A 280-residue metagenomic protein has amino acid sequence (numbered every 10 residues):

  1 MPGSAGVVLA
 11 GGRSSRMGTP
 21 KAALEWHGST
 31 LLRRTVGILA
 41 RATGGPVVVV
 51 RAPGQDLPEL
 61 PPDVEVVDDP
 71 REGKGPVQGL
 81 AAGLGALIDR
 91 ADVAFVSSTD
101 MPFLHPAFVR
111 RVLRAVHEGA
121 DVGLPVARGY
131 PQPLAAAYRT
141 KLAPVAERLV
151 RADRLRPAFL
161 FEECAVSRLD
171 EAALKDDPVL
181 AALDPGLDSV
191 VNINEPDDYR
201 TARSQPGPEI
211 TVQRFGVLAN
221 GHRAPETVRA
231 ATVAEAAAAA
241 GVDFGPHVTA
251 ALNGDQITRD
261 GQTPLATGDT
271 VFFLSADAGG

Functional and structural regions predicted by a protein language model:
M1-R154, E162-L187, S275, G279: Nucleotide and nucleotide-moiety/phosphate-recognizing core
A23, V190, T227: Short aromatic/hydrophobic contact patches that present stacked aromatics for nucleic-acid/ligand binding
V64, V166, V191, I210 (+1 more regions): A broad, low-specificity signal marking well-ordered, structured residues that form hydrophobic/aromatic
A152-R156, T232-E235: Short, charged, surface-exposed loops that flank catalytic or proteolytic processing sites
L160-E163, E195: A short, conserved alpha-helix in the catalytic core of glycosyltransferases
A173-P208: Glycine-rich phosphate/pyrophosphate-binding loop and the adjoining helix
R200-G279: Ubiquitin-like/PB1-type beta-grasp interaction modules and other compact soluble beta-rich domains
